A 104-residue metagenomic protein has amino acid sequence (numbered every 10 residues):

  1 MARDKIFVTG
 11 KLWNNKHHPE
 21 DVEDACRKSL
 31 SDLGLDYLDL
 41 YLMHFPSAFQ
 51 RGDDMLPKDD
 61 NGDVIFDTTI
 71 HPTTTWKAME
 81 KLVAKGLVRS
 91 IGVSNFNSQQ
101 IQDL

Functional and structural regions predicted by a protein language model:
M1, H17, S31-L35: Short, charge-rich binding segments
M1-R3, V88: Short, well-ordered coil/turn elements that cap or connect secondary structure elements
R3-K16, L40-P46: A short, structured active-site edge motif that brings together acidic residues
N15-A25: Short phosphate-binding loop-to-helix
E23-L104: Glycine/proline-rich, positively charged, aromatic-decorated active-site loop/lid region on the catalytic face
